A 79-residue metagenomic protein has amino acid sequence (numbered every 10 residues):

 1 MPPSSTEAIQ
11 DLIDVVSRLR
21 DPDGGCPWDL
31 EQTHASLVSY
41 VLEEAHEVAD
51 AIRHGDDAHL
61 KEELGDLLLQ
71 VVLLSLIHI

Functional and structural regions predicted by a protein language model:
M1-H59: Extended low-complexity intrinsically disordered regions
E62: Short, charge-patterned binding micro-sites
G65-L69: Glycine-centered tight-turn and secondary-structure capping sites
Q70-L74: Alpha-helical scaffold segments in carbohydrate-active enzymes
I77-I79: Conserved small/polar residues in nucleotide/adenosyl-binding loops
